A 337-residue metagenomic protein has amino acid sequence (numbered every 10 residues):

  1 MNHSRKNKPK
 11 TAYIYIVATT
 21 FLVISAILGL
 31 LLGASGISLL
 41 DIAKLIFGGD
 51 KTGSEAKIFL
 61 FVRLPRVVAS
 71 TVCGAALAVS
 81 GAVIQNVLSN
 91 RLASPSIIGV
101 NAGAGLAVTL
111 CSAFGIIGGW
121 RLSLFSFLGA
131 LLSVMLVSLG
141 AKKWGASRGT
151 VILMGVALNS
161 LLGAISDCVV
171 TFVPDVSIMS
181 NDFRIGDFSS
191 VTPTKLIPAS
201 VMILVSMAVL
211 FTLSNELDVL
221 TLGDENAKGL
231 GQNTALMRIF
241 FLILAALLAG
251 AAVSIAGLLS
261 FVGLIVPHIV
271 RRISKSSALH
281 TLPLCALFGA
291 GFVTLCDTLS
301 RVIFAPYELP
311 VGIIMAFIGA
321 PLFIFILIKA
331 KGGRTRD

Functional and structural regions predicted by a protein language model:
M1-D337: Alpha-helical transmembrane segments in inner-membrane proteins
